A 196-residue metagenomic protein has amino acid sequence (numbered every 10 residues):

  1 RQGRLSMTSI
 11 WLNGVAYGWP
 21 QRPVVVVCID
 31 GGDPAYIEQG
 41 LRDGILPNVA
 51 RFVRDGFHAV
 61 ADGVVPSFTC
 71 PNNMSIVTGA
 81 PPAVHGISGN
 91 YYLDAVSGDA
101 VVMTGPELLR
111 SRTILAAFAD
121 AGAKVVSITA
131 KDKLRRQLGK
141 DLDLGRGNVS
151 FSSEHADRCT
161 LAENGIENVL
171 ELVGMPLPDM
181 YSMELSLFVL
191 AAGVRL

Functional and structural regions predicted by a protein language model:
G3-F57: Active-site-proximal N-terminal segment of extracellular/periplasmic enzymes that hydrolyze or transfer
L5, A35, D43, P47 (+4 more regions): Generic alpha-helical secondary structure signal
A16-G18, A50, P66-S67, L115-D120 (+1 more regions): A general structural signal for short secondary-structure junctions and capping/turn motifs
I29, G63, S127-K131: Glycine-rich, histidine-containing beta strand-loop boundary motifs that form or position
G31-A35, R54-V60, T69-N72, N90-M103: Glycine-/proline-rich flexible loop or hinge segments
G32, G44-P47, F68-N72, P82-A83 (+2 more regions): Generic alpha-helix structural propensity
I37-G79, K124-V126: Short, structured active-site-proximal loop/turn typified by the sulfatase FGly-forming signature C/S-X-P-X-R
G79-L196: His/Asp/Glu-rich, glycine-adjacent segments that coordinate divalent cations and/or stabilize oxyanion chemistry on
